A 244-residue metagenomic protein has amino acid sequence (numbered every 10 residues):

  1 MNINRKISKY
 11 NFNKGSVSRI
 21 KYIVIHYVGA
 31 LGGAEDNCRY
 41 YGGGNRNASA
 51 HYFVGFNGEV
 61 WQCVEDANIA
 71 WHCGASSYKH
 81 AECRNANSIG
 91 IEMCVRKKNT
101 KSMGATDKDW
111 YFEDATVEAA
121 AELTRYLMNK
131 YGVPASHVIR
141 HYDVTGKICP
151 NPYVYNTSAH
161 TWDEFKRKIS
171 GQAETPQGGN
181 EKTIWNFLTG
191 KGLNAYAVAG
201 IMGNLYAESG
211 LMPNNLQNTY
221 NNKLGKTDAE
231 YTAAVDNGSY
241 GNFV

Functional and structural regions predicted by a protein language model:
N2-N68, T183, K191, Y196-G203 (+2 more regions): Short, conserved "active-site rim" segments that organize catalytic pockets and cofactor/ligand binding
I3-N4, S16-V17, C94-G178: Basic/polar, cationic surfaces and motifs that engage anionic cell-wall and phosphate/carboxylate ligands
G29-G32, G58, R96-K98, D143-C149 (+1 more regions): Acidic glycine-/aspartate-rich tracts in secreted/extracellular proteins
G42-A115, G179, T183, S209-V244: Peptidoglycan-targeting cell-wall enzymes and recognition modules
E122, M202, Y206-G210, V235: Active-site-adjacent structural elements in enzyme catalytic domains
K130-H141, G192-M202, M212-Y220: Surface-exposed patches in mature extracellular/periplasmic domains of secreted proteins
A173-K182, N186, K191: Cell-wall glycan-active module
